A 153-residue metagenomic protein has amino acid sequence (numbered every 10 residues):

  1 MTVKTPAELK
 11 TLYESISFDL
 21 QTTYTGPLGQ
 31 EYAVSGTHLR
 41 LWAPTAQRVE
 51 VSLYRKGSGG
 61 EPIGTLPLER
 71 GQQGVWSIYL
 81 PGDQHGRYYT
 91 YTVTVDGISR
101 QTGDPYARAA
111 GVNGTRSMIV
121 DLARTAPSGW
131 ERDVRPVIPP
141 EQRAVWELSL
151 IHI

Functional and structural regions predicted by a protein language model:
M1-V34, H38, G59, R70-E147: The feature marks proteins involved in alpha-glucan
W42-R48: Short proline/glycine-enriched turn/loop motifs at strand-loop junctions of beta-rich domains
R48, T65, S77-L80: Gly/Ser/Thr/Pro-enriched helix-cap/hinge segments flanking short amphipathic alpha-helices
E50-S52: Beta-strand signatures of extracellular beta-sandwich domains
S58-L66: Surface-exposed loop/edge segments in extracytoplasmic proteins
I151-I153: Conserved small/polar residues in nucleotide/adenosyl-binding loops
